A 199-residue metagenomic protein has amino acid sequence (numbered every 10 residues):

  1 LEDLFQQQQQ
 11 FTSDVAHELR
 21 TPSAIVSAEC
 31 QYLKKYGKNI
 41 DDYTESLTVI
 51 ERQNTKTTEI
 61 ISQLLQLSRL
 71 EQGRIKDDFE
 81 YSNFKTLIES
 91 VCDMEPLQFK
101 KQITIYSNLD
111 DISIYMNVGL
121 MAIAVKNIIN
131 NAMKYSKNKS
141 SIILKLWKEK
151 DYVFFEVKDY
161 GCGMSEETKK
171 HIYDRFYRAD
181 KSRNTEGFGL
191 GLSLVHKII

Functional and structural regions predicted by a protein language model:
K34-D41: Short acidic helix/loop segment immediately C-terminal to the autophosphorylated histidine in two-component histidine
R52-T57: Short alpha-helical segment of the dimerization/phosphotransfer core of two-component systems
Q72-D77, S113-M116: Conserved micro-motifs of the catalytic ATP-binding
A132-M133: Short helix-loop "hinge" at the ATP-lid/N-box region of the Bergerat-fold HATPase_c
K139-D151: Short beta-strand/loop element within the Bergerat-fold HATPase_c
D159: Acidic ATP/Mg2+-coordinating residue in the GHKL
M164-F176: Short conserved segment of the HATPase_c
